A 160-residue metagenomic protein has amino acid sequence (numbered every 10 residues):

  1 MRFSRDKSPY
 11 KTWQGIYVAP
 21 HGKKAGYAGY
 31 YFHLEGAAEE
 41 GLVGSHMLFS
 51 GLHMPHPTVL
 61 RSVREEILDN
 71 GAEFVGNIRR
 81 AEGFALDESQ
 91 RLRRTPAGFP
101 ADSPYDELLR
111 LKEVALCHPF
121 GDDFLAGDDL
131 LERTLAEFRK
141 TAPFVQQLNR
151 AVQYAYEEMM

Functional and structural regions predicted by a protein language model:
M1-Y10, E73-S89, K140-P143: Charged, low-complexity, helix/coiled-coil-prone segments
M1-Y17, E73-F74, F99-A115: Short, Lys/Arg-enriched charge-dense amphipathic segments
R2-L68: Aromatic- and glycine-enriched beta-alpha-beta binding-site module
P9-K11, A25, V43, R79 (+2 more regions): A generic structural signal for short, non-catalytic loop/turn and secondary-structure boundary residues
F32-L34, R64-L68, R79, L130-E132 (+1 more regions): Generic preference for flexible, low-structure residues
M47-A97: A contiguous pocket-lining binding segment that forms or flanks enzyme active sites
N77, D87-M160: Long, solvent-exposed, polar/charged low-complexity segments
